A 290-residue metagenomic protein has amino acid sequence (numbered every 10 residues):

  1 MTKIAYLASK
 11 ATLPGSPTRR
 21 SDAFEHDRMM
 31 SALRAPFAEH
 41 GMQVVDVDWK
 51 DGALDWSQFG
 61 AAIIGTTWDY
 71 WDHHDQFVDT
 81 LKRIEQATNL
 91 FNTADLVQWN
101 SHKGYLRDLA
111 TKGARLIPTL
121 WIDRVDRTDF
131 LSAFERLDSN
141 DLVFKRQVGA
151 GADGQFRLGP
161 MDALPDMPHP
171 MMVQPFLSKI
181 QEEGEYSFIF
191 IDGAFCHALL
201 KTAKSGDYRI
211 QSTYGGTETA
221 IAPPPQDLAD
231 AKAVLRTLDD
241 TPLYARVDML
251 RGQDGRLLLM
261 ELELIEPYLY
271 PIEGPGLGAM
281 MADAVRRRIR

Functional and structural regions predicted by a protein language model:
T2-A8, L81-A87, A94-E183, P225-A229 (+2 more regions): Active-site nucleotide/adenylate-binding loops and adjacent lid/helix of ATP-dependent enzymes
S9-L120: Conserved N-proximal alpha/beta basic substrate-recognition cap immediately N-terminal to, or forming the N-lobe
M42, A114-R115, D138, L238-L243: Short secondary-structure junctions
V45, I117-P118, Q174, A245 (+1 more regions): A short, local hydrophobic-aromatic micro-motif
W49-A53, Q147, P175-K179, V247-L250: Short, solvent-exposed loop/turn elements at beta->coil junctions and helix N-caps that rim active or binding pockets
W68, V125, Y268: Flexible, active-site-proximal loop/turn residues at the rims of small-molecule/cofactor binding pockets and catalytic
G151-D239, L258: Phosphate-binding site of ATP-dependent enzymes
P225-R290: ATP-dependent carboxylate activation and anion-phosphoryl transfer catalytic cores that bind Mg-ATP to form
